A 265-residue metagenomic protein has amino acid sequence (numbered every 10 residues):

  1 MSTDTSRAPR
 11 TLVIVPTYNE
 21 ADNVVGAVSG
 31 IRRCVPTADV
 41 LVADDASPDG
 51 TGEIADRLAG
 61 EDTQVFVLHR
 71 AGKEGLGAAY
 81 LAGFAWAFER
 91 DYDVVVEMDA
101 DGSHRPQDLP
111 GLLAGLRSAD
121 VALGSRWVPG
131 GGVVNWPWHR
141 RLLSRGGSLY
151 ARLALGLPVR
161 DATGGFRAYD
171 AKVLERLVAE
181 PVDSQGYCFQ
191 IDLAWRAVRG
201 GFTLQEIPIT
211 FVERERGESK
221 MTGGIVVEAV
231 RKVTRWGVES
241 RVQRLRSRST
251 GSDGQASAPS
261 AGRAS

Functional and structural regions predicted by a protein language model:
M1-A8, G156, A179-S265: Hydrophobic helical membrane-anchoring modules
M1-G30: N-proximal low-complexity "stem/linker" segments adjacent to membrane-targeting elements
R10-L12, D39, D192: Cell-envelope/extracellular polymer assembly enzymes that use nucleotide-activated donors
D22-G26, D49-L58: Acidic helix N-cap motif at the loop->helix transition within catalytic regions of sugar-transfer enzymes
S29-A38: Short, acidic, metal-binding catalytic loop of nucleotide-sugar glycosyltransferases
T37-S47, L68-H69, M98: Short beta-strand/loop segment that forms part of the nucleotide-sugar
D44-E53, G102: A conserved acidic beta->alpha catalytic loop
F66-E89, V94, P106-Y187, R214-A229: Acceptor/aglycone-binding surface of glycosyltransferases and processive sugar-polymer synthases
